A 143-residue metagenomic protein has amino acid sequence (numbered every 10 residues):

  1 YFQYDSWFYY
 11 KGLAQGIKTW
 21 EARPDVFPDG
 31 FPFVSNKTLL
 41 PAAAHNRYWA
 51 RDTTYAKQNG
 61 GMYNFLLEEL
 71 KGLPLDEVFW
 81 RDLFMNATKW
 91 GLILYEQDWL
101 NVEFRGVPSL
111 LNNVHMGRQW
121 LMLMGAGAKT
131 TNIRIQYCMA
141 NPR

Functional and structural regions predicted by a protein language model:
Y1-R143: Aromatic- and carboxylate-enriched substrate-binding clefts and catalytic-loop regions of carbohydrate-active enzymes
